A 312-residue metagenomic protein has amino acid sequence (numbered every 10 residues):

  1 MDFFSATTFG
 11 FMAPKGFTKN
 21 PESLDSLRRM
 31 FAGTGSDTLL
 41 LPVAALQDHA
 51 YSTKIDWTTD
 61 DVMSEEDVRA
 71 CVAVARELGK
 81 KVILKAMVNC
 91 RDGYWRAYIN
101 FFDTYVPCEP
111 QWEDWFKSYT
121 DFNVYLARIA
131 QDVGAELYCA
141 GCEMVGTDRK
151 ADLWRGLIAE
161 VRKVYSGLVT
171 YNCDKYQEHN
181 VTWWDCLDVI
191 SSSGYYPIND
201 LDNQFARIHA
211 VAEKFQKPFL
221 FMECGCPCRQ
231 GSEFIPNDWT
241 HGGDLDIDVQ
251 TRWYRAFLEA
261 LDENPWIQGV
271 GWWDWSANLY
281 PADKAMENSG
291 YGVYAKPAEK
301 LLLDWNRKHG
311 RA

Functional and structural regions predicted by a protein language model:
G10-F17, S52-E65, Y105-T120, G141-D148 (+2 more regions): The substrate-binding groove and active-site-proximal loops of carbohydrate-active enzymes, especially glycoside
G16-A32, F116-I129, D174-W183, T251-A260: Short, acidic/polar
G16-G33, D56-E77: Aromatic- and glycine-enriched glycan-recognition loops and surfaces that form the carbohydrate-binding subsites
T18, N264-A312: Aromatic-rich peripheral "rim/lid" segments of glycoside hydrolase catalytic domains that contact and position glycan
N20, W95-R96, R149-I158, C173-V189: Distinct, well-ordered alpha-helical segments
T34-T53, E66-T147, S276-N278: Substrate-binding cleft and catalytic face of glycoside hydrolase catalytic domains, especially the flexible beta-alpha
M63-E65, A70-C71, E77-K81, K85 (+5 more regions): Glycoside hydrolase catalytic-domain groove-lining segments
D121-F122, L137, M144-N172: Active-site neighborhood of glycoside hydrolase catalytic domains
